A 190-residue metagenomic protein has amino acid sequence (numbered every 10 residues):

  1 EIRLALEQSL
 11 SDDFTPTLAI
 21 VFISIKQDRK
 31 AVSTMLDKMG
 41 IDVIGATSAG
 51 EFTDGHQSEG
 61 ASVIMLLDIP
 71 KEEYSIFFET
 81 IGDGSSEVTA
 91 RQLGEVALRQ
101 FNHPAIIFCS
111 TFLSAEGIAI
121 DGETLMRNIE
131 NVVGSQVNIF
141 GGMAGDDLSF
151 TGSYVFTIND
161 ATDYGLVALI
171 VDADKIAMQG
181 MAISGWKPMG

Functional and structural regions predicted by a protein language model:
E1-G190: Cofactor- and metal-binding active-site motifs of prokaryotic enzymes that mediate redox/radical or nucleophilic
